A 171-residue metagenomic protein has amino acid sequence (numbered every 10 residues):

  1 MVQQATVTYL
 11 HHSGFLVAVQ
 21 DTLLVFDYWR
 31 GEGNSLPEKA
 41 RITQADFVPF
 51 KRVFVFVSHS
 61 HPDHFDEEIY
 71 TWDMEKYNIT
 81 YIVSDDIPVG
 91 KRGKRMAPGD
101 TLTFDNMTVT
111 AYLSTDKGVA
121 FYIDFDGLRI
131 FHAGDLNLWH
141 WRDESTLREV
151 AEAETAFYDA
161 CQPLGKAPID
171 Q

Functional and structural regions predicted by a protein language model:
M1-A18: N-terminal pre-catalytic "stem/leader" segment of glycosyltransferase-like enzymes
V2-Q3, Y77-L128, G165: Metallo-beta-lactamase
T6-Y9, L24-D27, T108-L113, R129-D135: Active-site-proximal beta-strand elements of phosphoester/diester hydrolases
H12, Q20-T22, D116, D126: Short strand-connecting beta-turns/loops that link adjacent beta-strands
S13, Y28-E32, A97-T101, L113-D116 (+1 more regions): A short, sequence-level motif marking secondary-structure junctions
L16-F56, E67-W72, L136-D170: Pre-active-site segment of Zn-dependent metallo-hydrolases
E32-G33, S60-F65, I87-K91, K117-G118 (+1 more regions): Active-site environment of divalent metal-dependent phosphoester hydrolases
R41-L102: Active-site HxH/HxHxD metal-binding segment of metal-dependent hydrolases
